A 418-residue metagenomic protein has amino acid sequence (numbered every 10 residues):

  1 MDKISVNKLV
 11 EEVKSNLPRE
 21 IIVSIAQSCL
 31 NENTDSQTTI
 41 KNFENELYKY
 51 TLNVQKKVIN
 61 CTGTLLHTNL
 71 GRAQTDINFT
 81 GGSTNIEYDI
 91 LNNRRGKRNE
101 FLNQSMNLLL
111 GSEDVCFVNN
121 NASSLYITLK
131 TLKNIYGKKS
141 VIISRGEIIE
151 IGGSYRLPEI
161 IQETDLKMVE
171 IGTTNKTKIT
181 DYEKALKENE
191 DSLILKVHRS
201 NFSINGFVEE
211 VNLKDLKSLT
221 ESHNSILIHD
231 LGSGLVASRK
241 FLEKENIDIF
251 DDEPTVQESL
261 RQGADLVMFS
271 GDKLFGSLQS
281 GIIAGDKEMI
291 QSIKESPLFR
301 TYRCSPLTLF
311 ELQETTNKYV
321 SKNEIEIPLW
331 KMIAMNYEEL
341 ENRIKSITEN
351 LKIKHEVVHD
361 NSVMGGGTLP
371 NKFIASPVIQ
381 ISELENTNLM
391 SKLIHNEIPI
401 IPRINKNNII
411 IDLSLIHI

Functional and structural regions predicted by a protein language model:
M1-Y48: Long amphipathic alpha-helical segments
I4, I59-G63, A122, L274-L278 (+2 more regions): Short Gly/Ser/Thr- and Asp/Glu-enriched loop/turn motifs at secondary-structure junctions
A26-Q27, N31, C61-T62, G71-N93: Glycine-rich phosphate-binding segment of PLP-dependent enzymes
S36-T75, Q104: Long amphipathic N-terminal alpha/beta scaffold segment
N93-T316, T348: Conserved PLP-enzyme active-site core in the AAT-like
I143-S144, P306-L309, Q313-G365: Conserved PLP-dependent catalytic core of the aminotransferase class-I/II
E341-L413: Conserved C-terminal alpha-helix-loop-beta "cap" of PLP-dependent enzymes that closes/shapes the active-site mouth
I416-I418: Conserved small/polar residues in nucleotide/adenosyl-binding loops
